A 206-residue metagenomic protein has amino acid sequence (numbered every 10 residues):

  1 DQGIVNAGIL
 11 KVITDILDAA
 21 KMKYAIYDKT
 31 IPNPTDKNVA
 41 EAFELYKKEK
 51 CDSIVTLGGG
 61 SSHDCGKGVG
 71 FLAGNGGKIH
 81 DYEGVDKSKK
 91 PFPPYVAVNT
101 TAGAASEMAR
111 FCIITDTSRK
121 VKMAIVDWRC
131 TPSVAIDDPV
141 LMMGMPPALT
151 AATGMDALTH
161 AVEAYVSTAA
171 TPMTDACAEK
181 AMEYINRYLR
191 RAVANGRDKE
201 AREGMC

Functional and structural regions predicted by a protein language model:
D1, G59, T100: Glycine-rich His-Gly loop
V5, I31-P34, S61, P146 (+4 more regions): Catalytic cores of large soluble enzymes that bind and process phosphate-bearing ligands
V5-H80, R191-R202: N-terminal small/polar loop signature for handling phosphorylated ligands or for N-terminal nucleophile
A7, K11, T131, L149-D156 (+2 more regions): Alpha-helix N-cap/helix-start motif at coil-to-helix transitions, marked by capping-box chemistry
G74-P172: A glycine/threonine-rich phosphate-anchoring loop and its flanking beta-alpha core in nucleotide/phosphate-binding
A164-C206: Active-site segments that bind and position negatively charged phosphate/pyrophosphate groups
